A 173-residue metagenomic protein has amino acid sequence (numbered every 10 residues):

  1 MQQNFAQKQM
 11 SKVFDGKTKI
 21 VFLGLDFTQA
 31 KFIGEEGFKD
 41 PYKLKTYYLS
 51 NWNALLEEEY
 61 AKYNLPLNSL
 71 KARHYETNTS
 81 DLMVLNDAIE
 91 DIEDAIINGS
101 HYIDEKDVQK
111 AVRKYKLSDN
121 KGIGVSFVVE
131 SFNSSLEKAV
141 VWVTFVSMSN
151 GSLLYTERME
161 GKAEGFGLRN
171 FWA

Functional and structural regions predicted by a protein language model:
Q2-A95: A structural "domain/chain start" motif
I20-L23, V143-F145, G151-E157: Generic structural hydrophobic/aromatic packing signal, biased to beta-strands
F27-A30, E130-S135, G161-E164: Solvent-exposed loop/turn segments at secondary-structure junctions within structured extracellular/periplasmic domains
K39-K45, T144-M148, K162-A163: Short, low-complexity, polar/charged sequence segments that are solvent-exposed and flexible
L85-S149: Surface-exposed short loop/turn segments
S149-A173: Short secondary-structure boundary motifs at beta->alpha junctions and helix caps
